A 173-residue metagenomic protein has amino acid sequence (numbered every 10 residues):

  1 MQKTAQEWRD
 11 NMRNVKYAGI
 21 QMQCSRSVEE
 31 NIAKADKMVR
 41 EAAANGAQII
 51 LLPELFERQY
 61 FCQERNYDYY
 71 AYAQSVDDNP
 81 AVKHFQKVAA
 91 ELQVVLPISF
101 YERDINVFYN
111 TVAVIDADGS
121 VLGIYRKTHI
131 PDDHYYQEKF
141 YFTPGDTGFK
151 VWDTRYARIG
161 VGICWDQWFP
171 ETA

Functional and structural regions predicted by a protein language model:
Q2-N11: Short, Lys/Arg-enriched N-terminal segments with co-localized hydrophobic residues within the first ~10-30 amino acids
R13-Y17: Extreme N-terminal starter segment of soluble prokaryotic enzymes
A18, V95-P97, G160: Structural detector of well-ordered beta-strand residues that form the stable sheet scaffold of enzyme domains
Q21-S27: Short polar catalytic/cofactor-binding loops
M22, L55, D166-Q167: Active-site metal-binding loops of divalent metal-dependent hydrolases
V28, K37-D118: Cys-nucleophile CN-hydrolase/nitrilase-fold catalytic domain and related Cys-dependent amidase chemistry that acts on
E30-V39, F169-A173: Short, acidic/polar
Q74, K87, R103-A173: Active-site catalytic loop in hydrolytic enzyme cores
